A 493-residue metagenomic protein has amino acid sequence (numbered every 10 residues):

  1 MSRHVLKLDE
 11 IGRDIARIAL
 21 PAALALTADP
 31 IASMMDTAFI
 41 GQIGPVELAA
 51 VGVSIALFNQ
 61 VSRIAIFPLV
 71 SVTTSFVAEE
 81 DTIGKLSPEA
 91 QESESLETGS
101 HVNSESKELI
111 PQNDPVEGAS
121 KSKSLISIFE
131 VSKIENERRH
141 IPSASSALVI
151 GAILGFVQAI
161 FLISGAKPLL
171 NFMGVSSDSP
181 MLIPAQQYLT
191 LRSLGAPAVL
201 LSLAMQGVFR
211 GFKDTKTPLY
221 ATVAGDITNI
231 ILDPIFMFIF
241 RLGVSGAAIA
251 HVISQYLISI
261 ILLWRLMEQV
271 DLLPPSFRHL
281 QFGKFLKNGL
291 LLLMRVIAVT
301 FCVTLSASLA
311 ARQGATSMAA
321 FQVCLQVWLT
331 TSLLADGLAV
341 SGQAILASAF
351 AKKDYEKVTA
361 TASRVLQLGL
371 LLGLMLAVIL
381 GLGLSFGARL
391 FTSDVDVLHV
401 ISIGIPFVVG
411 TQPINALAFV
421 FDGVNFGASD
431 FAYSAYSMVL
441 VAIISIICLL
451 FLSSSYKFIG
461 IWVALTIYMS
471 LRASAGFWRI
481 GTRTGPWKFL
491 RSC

Functional and structural regions predicted by a protein language model:
M1-A19, S93-L109, N113, A248-H251 (+4 more regions): Interhelical loop/hinge segments that connect adjacent transmembrane helices in multipass membrane
L8-I11, I134-E137, K216, A224-S259 (+7 more regions): Membrane-interface helix-loop junctions in multi-pass transport and translocation proteins
I11, K121-S124, F129-S145, F161-R192 (+1 more regions): Membrane-interface helix-capping segments at transmembrane helix termini in multi-pass transporters
R17-D36, L191, G225, S254-I258 (+4 more regions): Transmembrane helical elements of multi-pass membrane transporters/channels
T27-A49, L170-S179, I235-R241, L293 (+4 more regions): Helix-terminus/linker motif at the lipid-water interface of multi-pass membrane proteins
L48-F156, S202-P218, A320-V378, L382-L384 (+2 more regions): Small-residue-rich hydrophobic transmembrane alpha-helices
T74, L191-R210, P218-D226, A247-I260 (+4 more regions): Short runs within selected transmembrane alpha-helices of multi-pass transporters and secretion channels
S164, S177-M205, G283, V327-T331 (+1 more regions): Alpha-helical transmembrane segments of multi-pass membrane proteins
